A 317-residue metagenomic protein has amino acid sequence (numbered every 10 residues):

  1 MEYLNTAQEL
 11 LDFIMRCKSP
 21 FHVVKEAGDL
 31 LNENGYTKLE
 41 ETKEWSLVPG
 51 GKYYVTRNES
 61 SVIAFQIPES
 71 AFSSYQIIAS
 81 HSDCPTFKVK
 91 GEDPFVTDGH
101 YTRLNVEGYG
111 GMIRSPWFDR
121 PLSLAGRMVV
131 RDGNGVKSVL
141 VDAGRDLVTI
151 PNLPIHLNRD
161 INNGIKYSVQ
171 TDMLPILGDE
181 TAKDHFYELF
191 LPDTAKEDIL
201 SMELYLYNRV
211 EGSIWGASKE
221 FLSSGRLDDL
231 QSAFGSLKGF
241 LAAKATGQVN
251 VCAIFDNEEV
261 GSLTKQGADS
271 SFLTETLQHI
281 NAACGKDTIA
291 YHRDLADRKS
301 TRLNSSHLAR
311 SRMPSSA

Functional and structural regions predicted by a protein language model:
M1-R302: N-terminal hydrophobic/helix-forming segments and targeting peptides
L303-A317: Single conserved hydrophobic/aromatic residue that forms the stacking wall/gate of nucleotide- or nucleobase-binding
